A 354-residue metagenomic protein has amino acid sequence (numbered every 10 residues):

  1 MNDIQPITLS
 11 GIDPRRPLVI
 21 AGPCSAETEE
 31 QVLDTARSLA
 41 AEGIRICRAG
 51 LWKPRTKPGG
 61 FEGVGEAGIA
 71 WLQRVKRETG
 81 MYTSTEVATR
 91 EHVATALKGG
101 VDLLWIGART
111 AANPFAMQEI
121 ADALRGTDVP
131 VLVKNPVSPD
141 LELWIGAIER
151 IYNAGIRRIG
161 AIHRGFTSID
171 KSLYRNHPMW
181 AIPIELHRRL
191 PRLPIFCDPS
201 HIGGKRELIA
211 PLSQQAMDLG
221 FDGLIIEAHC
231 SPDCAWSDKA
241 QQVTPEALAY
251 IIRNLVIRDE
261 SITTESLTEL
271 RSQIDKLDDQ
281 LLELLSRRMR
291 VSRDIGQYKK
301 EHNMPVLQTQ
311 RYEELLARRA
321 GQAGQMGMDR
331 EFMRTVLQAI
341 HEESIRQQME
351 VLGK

Functional and structural regions predicted by a protein language model:
M1-I20, R74: N-terminal amphipathic alpha-helix/helix-capping segment at the start of soluble metabolic enzymes
I12, A116-A247, D259-E265: Catalytic alpha/beta core domains of metabolic enzymes, predominantly
P17-D34, P58-G60, M81-V87, G107-A108 (+4 more regions): Active-site mouth loops of central-metabolism enzymes
P17-P23, R45-A49, T83-T85, L104-I106 (+4 more regions): Hydrophobic faces of well-ordered beta-strands that scaffold small-molecule active sites in alpha/beta enzyme cores
R48-E66, C230-K239, I295-M304: Glycine-rich, proline-tolerant flexible connector loops at the mouths of alpha/beta enzymes
F61-T85, I120-P130, W180-I195, Q241-E260 (+1 more regions): Alpha-helix-loop-beta-strand connector modules within alpha/beta enzyme cores
V64, G80-V93, D102-A116, V129-L141 (+1 more regions): Catalytic beta/alpha-barrel core
E260-K354: Domain-level signature for soluble enzymes in the chorismate/prephenate branch of the shikimate pathway
